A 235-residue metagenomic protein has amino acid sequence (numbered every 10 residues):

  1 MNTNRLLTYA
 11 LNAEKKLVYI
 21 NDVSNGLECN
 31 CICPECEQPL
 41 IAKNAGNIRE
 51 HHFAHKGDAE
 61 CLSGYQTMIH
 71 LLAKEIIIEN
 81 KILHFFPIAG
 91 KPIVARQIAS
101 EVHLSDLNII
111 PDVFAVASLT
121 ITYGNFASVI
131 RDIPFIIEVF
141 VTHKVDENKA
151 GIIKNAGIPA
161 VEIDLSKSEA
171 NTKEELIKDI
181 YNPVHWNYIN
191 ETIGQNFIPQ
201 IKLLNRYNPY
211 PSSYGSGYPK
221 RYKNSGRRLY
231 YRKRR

Functional and structural regions predicted by a protein language model:
M1-N80: N-terminal cysteine/histidine-rich coordination modules
N2, E14-K16, I20, I121 (+3 more regions): Non-catalytic C-terminal interaction segments of nucleic acid-processing enzymes
N21-D22, L83-E138: Active-site metal-binding core of divalent-cation-utilizing nuclease and nuclease-like domains
N80-K81, A156: Short helix-loop-beta junction
N108, D132-P134, K144-N148, N155: Short, well-structured alpha-helical interface segments that form or flank functional binding sites
V129, A150-I163: Short, surface-exposed basic-aromatic patches at helix termini and helix-loop junctions that form
E138-V139, H143-I152, A170-T172: Active-site-adjacent loop/helix micro-motif of nuclease/hydrolase catalytic cores
